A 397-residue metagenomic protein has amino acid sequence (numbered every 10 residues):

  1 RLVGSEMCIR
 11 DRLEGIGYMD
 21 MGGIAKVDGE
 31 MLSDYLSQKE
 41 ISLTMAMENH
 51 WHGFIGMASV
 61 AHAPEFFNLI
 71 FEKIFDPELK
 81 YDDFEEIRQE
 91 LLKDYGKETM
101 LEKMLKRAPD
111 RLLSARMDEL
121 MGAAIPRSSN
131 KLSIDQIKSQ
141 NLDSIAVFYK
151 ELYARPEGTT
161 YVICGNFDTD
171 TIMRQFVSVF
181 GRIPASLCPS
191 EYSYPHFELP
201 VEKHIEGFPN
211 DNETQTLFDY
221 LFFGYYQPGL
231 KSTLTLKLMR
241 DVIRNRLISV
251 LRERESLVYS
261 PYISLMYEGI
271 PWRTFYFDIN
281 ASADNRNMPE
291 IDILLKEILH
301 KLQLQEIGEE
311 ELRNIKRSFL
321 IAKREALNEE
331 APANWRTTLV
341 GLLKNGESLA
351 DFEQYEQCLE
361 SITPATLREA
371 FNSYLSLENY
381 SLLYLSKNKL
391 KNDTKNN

Functional and structural regions predicted by a protein language model:
R1, S5-E6, R10-D76, I87-G96 (+6 more regions): M16 family metallopeptidases and their MPP-like homologs
K97-T99, S114, L142-V179, N379: Non-catalytic, conformational "gating/processing" segments within enzyme and secreted inhibitor domains
M121-A123, R155, T160-T216, F222-G224 (+1 more regions): An aromatic/glycine/proline-enriched structural segment found at the starts of mature extracellular/organellar domains
I137-N141: Short, charged, amphipathic alpha-helices and their helix-cap/turn boundaries
A146-E151, E202-N210, A370-S373: Short, surface-exposed beta-strand/loop micro-motifs that present aromatic residues
S249: Long, His/Glu/Asp-enriched segments that create or flank divalent metal/ion-associated functional microenvironments
